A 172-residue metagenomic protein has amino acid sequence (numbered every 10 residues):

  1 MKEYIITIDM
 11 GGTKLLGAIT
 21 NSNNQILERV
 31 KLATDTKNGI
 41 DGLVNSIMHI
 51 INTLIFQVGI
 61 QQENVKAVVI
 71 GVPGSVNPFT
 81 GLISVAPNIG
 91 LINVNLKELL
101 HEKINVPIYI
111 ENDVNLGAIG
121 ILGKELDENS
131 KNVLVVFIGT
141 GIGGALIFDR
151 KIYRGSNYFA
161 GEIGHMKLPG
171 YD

Functional and structural regions predicted by a protein language model:
K2, A18-T20, E28-V30, G39-I40 (+2 more regions): Glycine/GP-enriched mid-protein hinge/lid loop-to-helix segment characteristic of carbohydrate kinases
K2, I6-V72: Conserved phosphate-binding loops in N-terminal lobes of ATP-dependent enzymes of the actin/Hsp70/sugar-kinase
T13, P73-V76, G139-G141: Short glycine-rich anion-binding loops that position phosphate/pyrophosphate groups of nucleotides and phosphorylated
L16, S75, L116, E162-H165: Residue-level recognition of specific faces of alpha-helices
N24, V85-I89, I152: Glycine-rich, phosphate-binding/catalytic loops in enzymes
I40-M48, N52, F56, E63-V68 (+1 more regions): Glycine-rich phosphate-binding loop and adjoining helix at the ATP-binding site of ATP-dependent phosphoryl-transfer
